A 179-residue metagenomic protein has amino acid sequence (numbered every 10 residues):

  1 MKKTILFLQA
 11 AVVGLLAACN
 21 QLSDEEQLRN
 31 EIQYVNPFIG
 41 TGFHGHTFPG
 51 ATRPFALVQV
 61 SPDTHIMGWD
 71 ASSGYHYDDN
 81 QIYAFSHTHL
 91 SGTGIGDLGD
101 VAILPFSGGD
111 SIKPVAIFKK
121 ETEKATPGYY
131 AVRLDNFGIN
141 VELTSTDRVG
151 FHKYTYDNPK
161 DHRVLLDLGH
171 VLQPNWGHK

Functional and structural regions predicted by a protein language model:
K2-A10: Sec-dependent signal peptide recognition, specifically the positively charged N-region followed immediately by
A17-A18: C-terminal motif of bacterial Sec signal peptides marking the signal peptidase cleavage site
Q21: Conserved binding/recognition cores within well-folded domains
D24-K179: Accessory carbohydrate-recognition regions in carbohydrate-active enzymes
